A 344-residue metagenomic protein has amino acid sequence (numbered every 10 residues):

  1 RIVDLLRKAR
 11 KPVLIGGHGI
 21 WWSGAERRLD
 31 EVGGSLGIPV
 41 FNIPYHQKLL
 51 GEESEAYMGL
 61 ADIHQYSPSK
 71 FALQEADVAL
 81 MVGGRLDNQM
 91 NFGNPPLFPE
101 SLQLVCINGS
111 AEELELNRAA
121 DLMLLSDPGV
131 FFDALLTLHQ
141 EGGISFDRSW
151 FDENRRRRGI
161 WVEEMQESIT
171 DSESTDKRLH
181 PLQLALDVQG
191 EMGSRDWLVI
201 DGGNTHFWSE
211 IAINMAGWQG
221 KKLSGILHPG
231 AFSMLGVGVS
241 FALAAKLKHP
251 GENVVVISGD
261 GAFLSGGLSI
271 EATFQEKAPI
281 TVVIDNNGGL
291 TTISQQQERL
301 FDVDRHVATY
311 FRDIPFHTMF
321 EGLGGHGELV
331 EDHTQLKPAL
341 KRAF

Functional and structural regions predicted by a protein language model:
R1-K8, Q166-T170: Conformationally flexible catalytic loops at phosphate/diphosphate-handling active centers
L5, V32, A72-L73: Structural alpha-helical scaffold elements that stabilize or flank donor/cofactor-binding regions in carbohydrate
R10-S23, G33: Glycine-rich phosphate/diphosphate-binding loops and the adjacent beta-loop-alpha structural elements that coordinate
G37-I38, P99-Q103, A278: A short helix->loop->beta-strand "cap" motif at the edges of active sites that frequently abuts
I38-P44, V105-N108, V282-D285: Short internal beta-strands
H46-E153, Q297, D304, L340-F344: Glycine-rich, acidic loop regions that bind phosphate or pyrophosphate groups
I63, K70-F71, E75, E115-N117 (+3 more regions): Thiamine diphosphate
R156-S240, K246: Active-site diphosphate/adenylate-binding microenvironment
